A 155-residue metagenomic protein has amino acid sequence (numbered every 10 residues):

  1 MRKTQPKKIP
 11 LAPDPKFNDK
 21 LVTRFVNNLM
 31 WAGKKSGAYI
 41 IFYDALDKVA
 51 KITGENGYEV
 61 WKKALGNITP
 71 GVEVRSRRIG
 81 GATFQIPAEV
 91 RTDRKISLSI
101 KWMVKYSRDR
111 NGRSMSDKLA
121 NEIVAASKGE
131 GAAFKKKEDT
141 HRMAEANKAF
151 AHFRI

Functional and structural regions predicted by a protein language model:
M1-A32, S36-Y39, Y43-I155: Strongly charged
